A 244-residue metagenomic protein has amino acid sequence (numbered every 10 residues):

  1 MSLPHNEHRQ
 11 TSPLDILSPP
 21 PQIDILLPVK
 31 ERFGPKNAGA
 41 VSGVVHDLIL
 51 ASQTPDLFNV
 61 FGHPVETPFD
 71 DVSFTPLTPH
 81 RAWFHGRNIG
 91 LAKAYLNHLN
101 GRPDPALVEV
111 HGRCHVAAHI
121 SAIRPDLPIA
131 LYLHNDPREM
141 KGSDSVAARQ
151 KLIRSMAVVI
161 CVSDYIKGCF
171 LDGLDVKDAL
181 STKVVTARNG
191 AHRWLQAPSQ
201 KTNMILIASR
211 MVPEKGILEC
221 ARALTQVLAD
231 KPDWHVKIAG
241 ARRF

Functional and structural regions predicted by a protein language model:
L3-I16, P20, L26-P35, V44-G86 (+1 more regions): N-terminal strand-loop element at the rim of the active site of nucleotide-sugar-dependent glycosyltransferases
I23-D24, I160, A191, A197-K215 (+2 more regions): Conserved donor-binding/catalytic core segment of Leloir-type glycosyltransferases
R81-L107, A117: An amphipathic, basic-hydrophobic alpha-helix
E109-V116, L133: Short His-centered aromatic/hydrophobic patch
P137, Y165-I166, V184-L195, R242-R243: Short beta-strand->alpha-helix junction loop in the catalytic core of nucleotide-activated group-transfer enzymes
K141-S143, L171, V185-N203: Acidic anion/phosphate-binding donor-loop and adjacent secondary structure in glycosyltransferase catalytic cores
G142, R149-T182, R193: A short, active-site helix/loop in glycosyltransferases that binds the activated sugar's phosphate group
D172-D175, H235-F244: Short, structured helix-loop element that forms part of the nucleotide-activated donor/catalytic region
